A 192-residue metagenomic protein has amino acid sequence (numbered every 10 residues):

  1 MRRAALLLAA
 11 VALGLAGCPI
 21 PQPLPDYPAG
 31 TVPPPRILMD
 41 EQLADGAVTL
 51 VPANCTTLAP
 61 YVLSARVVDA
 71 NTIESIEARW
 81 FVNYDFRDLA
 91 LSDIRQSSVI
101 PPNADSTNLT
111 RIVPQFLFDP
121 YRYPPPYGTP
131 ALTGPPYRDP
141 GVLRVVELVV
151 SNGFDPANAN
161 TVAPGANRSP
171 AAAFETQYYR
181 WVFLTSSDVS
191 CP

Functional and structural regions predicted by a protein language model:
G14-G17: C-terminal motif of bacterial Sec signal peptides marking the signal peptidase cleavage site
P19-Q22: Bacterial signal peptide processing site
Y27-V51: Post-signal peptide N-terminal segment of mature Sec-exported envelope proteins
C55-V67: A short beta-strand segment in extracellular, disulfide-stabilized domains
A65-T72, Y84: Extracellular acidic, Ser/Thr/Pro-rich low-complexity tracts
E77-P135: Surface-exposed, flexible coil segments in extracellular/virion-facing regions
V82, G128-S169: Internal, hydrophobic beta-strand segments that form the core of beta-sheet-rich folds
F154-P192: Short beta-strand elements
